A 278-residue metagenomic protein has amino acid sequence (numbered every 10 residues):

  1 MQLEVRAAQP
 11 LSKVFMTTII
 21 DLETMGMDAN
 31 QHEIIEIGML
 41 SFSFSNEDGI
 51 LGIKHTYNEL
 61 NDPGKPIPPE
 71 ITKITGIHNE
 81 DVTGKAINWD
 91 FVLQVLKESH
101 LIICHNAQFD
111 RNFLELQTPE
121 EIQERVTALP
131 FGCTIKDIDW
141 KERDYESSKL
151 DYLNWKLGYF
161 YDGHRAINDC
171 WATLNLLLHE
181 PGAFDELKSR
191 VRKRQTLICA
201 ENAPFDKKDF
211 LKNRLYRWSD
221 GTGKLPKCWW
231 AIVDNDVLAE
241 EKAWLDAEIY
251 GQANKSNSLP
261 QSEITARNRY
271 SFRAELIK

Functional and structural regions predicted by a protein language model:
M1-L129, R143, S147-H164, Y250-L259 (+1 more regions): Conserved non-catalytic scaffold segment of RNase H-like nuclease domains
M1-Q9, H179-K278: Acidic two-metal-ion nuclease catalytic site recognized across multiple nuclease folds, prominently DnaQ/RNase D-T
V92-Q94, H100, L114, D137 (+3 more regions): HAD-like small-molecule phosphatases
Q108-D110, D137, A203: Short, solvent-exposed loop/turn segments at secondary-structure junctions
C133-R143: Short, flexible loop segments at boundaries between secondary-structure elements
N168-L176: Acidic, divalent-metal-coordinating active-site segment for phosphoryl/phosphodiester hydrolysis, typified by short
